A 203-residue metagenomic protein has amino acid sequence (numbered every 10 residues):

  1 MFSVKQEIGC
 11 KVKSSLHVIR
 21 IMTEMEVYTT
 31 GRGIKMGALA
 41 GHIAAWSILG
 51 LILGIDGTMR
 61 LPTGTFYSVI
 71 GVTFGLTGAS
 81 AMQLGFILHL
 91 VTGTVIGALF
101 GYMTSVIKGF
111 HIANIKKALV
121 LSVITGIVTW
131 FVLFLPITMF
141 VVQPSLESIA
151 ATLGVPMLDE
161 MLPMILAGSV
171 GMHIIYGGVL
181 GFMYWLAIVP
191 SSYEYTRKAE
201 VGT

Functional and structural regions predicted by a protein language model:
F2, V12-T203: Juxtamembrane/disordered regions of integral membrane proteins
Q6: Cationic, low-complexity basic patches in intrinsically disordered or flexible, solvent-exposed regions
